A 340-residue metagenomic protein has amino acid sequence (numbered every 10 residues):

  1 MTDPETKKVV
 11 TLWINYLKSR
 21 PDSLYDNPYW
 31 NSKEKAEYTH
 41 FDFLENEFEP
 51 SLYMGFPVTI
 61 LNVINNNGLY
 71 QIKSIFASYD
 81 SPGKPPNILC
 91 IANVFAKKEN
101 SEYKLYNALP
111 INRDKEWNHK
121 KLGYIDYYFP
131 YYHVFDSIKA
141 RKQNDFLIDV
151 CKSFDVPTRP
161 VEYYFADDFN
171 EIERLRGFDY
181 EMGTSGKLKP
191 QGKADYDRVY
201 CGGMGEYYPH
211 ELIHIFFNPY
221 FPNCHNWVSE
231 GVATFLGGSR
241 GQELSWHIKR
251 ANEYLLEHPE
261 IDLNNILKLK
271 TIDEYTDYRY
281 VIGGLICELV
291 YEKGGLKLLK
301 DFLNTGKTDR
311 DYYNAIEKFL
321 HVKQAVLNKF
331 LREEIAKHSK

Functional and structural regions predicted by a protein language model:
M1-K8, I14-L17, P21, W30-R141 (+4 more regions): Non-catalytic architectural context of zinc metalloproteases
E5, K142, Y278-I282: Soluble or luminal CAZymes and related metallo-dependent hydrolases
V10, I14, N144-I148, P209-I213 (+5 more regions): Extracytoplasmic/secreted envelope proteins and their assembly/folding machinery, especially bacterial periplasmic
S19-S23, G295-L296: Short loop-to-helix capping motifs
L24-N27, V150-F165, C224-S229, W246 (+1 more regions): Surface-exposed patches in mature extracellular/periplasmic domains of secreted proteins
F48-Y79, G203, Y207-L212, F216 (+4 more regions): Short N-terminal secondary-structure initiator segments
W117-F221, H225, D311-A315: Juxtacatalytic substrate-recognition/specificity segment
V199, N223-K340: Acidic/His/Gly-enriched intrinsically disordered linker/tail segments that often contain short helix/coil "MoRF-like"
